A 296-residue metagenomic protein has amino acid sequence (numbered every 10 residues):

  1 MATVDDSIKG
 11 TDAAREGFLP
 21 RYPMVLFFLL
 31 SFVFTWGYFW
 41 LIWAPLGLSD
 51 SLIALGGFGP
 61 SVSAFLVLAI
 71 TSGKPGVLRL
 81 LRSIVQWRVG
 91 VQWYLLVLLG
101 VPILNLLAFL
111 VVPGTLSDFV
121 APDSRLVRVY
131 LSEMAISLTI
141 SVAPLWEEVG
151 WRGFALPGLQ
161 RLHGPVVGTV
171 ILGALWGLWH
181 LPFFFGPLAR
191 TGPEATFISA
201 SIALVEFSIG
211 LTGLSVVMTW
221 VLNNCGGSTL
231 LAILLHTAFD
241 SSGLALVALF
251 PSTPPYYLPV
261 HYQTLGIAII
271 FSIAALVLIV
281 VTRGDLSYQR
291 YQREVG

Functional and structural regions predicted by a protein language model:
M1-P20: Short, Lys/Arg-rich, polar N-terminal cytosolic tail immediately upstream of the first transmembrane signal-anchor
R15-F28, Y262-L265: N-terminal membrane topogenic signal
F28, F32, F58, L98-L99 (+7 more regions): Residue-level signature of the transmembrane alpha-helical core of multi-pass small-molecule transporters
S31-F34, F39, S61-V67, V101-F109 (+1 more regions): Hydrophobic core of alpha-helical transmembrane segments in multi-pass integral membrane proteins
F32-W40, P102-L107, A174-F183, T237-V247: Aromatic-anchored segments of alpha-helical transmembrane domains
W43-A54, P75-G164, P187-A203, T264-L265 (+1 more regions): Juxtamembrane helix-loop-helix connectors linking adjacent transmembrane helices in multi-pass membrane enzymes
W146-L178, T219-S228: Membrane-interface helix/loop boundary segments of multi-pass membrane proteins
A200-A203, G227-G296: C-terminal membrane module of polytopic membrane proteins
